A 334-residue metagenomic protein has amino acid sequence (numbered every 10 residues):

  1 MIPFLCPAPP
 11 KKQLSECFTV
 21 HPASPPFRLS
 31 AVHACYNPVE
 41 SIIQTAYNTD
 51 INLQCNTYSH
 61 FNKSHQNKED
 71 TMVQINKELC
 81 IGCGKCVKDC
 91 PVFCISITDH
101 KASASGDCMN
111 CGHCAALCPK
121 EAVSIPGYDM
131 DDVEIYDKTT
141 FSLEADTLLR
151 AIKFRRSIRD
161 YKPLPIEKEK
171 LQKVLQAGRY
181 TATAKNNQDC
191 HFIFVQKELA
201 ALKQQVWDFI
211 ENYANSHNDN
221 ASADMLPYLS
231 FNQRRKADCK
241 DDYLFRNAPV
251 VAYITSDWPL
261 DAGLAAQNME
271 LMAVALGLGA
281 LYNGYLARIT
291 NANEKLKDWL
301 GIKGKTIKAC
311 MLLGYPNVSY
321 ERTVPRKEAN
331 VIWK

Functional and structural regions predicted by a protein language model:
M1-I2, T19-V20, V32, V39-I43 (+1 more regions): Short hydrophobic transmembrane-like helices used for membrane targeting/insertion
I2-Q13: Extreme N-terminal basic, low-complexity initiation segments that serve as generic localization/processing leaders
L5, P25-R28, Q44: Compositionally biased, intrinsically disordered low-complexity segments enriched in Pro/Arg/Gln/His
L5-P7, F18, P22, P38 (+3 more regions): Short hydrophobic targeting helices and cationic amphipathic motifs that mediate membrane/organellar targeting
P9-P10, H21, R28, N48 (+2 more regions): Exposed boundary/loop context
K11, S15, F27, A34-P38: Compositionally biased, low-complexity intrinsically disordered regions
E16, P22, A31-A34, T49 (+1 more regions): Short hydrophobic alpha-helical segments enriched in small aliphatic residues
A46-K334: Acidic, surface-exposed loops and disordered segments
